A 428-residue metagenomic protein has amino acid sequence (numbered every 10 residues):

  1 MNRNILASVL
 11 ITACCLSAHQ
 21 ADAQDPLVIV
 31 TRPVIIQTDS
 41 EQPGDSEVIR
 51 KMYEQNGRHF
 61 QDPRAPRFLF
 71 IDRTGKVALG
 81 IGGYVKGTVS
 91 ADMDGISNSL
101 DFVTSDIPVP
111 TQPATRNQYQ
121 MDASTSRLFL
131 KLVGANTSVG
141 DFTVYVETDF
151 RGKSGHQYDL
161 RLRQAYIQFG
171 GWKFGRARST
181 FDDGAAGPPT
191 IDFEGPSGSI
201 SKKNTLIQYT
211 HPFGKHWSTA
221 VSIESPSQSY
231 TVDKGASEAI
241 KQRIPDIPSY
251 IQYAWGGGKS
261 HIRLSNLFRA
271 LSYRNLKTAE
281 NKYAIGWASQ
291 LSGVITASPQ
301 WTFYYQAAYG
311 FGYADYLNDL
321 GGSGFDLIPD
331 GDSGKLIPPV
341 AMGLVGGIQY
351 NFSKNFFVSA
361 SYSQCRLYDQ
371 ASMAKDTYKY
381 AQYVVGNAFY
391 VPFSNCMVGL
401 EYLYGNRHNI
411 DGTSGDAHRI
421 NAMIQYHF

Functional and structural regions predicted by a protein language model:
M1-L27: Bacterial Sec-dependent N-terminal signal peptides
A21-M93: N-terminal periplasmic/intermembrane-space "pro-region" immediately following the signal or transit peptide
V28, Y390-P392, D416-F428: Outer-membrane beta-barrel "beta-signal"
H59, N117-Q120, G155-D159, G195-S201 (+6 more regions): Replace "Gram-negative outer membrane beta-barrel proteins" with "bacterial and organellar outer membrane beta-barrel
D72-D101, Q112-S229, R243, P248 (+3 more regions): Outer membrane beta-barrel
D92, A135, D149-G155, S179-D183 (+8 more regions): Sequence/structural signature of outer-membrane beta-barrel proteins
A123-V146, S249-L276, N351, F356-S363 (+3 more regions): Surface-exposed extracellular loop regions of Gram-negative outer-membrane beta-barrel proteins
Y253-S372, T377-Y378: Detector for outer-membrane/organellar transmembrane beta-barrel domains, recognizing the amphipathic beta-strand
